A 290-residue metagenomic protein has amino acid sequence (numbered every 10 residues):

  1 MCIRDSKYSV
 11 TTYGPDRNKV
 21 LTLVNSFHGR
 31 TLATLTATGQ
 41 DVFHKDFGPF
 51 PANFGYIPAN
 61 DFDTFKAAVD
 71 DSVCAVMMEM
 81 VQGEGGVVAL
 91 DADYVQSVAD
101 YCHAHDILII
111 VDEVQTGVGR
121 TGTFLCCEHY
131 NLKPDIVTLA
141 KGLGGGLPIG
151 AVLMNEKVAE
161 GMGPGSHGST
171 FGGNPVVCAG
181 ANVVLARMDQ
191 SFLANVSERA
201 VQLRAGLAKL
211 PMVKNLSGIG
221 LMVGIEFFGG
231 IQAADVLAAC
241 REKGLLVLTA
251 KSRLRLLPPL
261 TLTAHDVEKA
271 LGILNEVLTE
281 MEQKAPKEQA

Functional and structural regions predicted by a protein language model:
M1: Proteins enriched for Cys/Gly/acidic motifs involved in redox and nucleic-acid/cofactor modification
R4-A290: Conserved N-terminal phosphate-binding loop of PLP-dependent enzymes in the Aspartate aminotransferase
